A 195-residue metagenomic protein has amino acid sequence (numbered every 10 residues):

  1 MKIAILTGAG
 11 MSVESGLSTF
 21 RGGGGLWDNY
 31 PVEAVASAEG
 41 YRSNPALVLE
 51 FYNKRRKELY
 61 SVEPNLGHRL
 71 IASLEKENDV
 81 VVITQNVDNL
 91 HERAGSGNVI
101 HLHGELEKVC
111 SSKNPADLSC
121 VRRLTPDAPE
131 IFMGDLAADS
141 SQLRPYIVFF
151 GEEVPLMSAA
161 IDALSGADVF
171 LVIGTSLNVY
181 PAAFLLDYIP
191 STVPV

Functional and structural regions predicted by a protein language model:
M1-V195: Conserved catalytic alpha/beta core of Sir2/sirtuin-type deacylases, generalized to analogous enzyme cores that bind
